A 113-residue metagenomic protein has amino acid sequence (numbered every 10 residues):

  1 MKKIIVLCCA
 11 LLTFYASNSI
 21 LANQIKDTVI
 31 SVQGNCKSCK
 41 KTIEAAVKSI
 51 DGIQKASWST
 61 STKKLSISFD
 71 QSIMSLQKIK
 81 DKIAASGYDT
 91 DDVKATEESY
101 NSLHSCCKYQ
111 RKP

Functional and structural regions predicted by a protein language model:
M1-I25: Bacterial Sec-dependent N-terminal signal peptides
Q24-V32, Y100-N101: Immediate flanking context of iron-sulfur cluster ligation sites
V29-K64: N-terminal targeting signals for Sec/Tat export/insertion, comprising classic cleavable signal peptides
T42-A46, K78-S86: Short amphipathic alpha-helices in soluble, non-transmembrane regions that often serve as interface/regulatory elements
T60-S68, E98-H104: Surface-exposed aromatic
D70-M74: Helix N-cap motif at beta-to-alpha junctions
G87-S99: Conserved short beta-strand edge segments in small beta-sheet-based binding/regulatory domains
N101-P113: Short, low-order "capping/linker" segments at domain edges
